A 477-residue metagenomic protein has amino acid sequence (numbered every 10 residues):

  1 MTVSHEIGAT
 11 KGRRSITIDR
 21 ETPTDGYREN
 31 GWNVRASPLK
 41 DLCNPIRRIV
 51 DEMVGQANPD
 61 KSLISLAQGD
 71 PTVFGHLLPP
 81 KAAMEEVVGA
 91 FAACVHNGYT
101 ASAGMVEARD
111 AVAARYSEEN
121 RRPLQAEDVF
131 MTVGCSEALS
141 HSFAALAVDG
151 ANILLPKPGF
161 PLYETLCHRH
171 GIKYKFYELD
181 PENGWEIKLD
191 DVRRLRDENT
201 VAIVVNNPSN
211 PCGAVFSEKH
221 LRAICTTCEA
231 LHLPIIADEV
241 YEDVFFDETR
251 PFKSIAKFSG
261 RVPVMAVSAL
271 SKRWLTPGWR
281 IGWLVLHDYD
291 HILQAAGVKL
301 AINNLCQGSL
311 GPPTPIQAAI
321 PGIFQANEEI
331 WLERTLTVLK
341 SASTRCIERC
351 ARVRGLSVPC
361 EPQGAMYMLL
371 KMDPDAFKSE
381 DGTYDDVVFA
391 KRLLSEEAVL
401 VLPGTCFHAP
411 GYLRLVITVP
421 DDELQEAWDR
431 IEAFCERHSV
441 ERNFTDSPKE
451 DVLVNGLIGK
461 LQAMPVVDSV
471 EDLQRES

Functional and structural regions predicted by a protein language model:
T2-S4, T10-K11, A114, E118 (+2 more regions): PLP-dependent enzyme catalytic core of the Aspartate aminotransferase-like
S4-G8, G12, I18-T24, K257-K340 (+2 more regions): Conserved core segment of the aminotransferase class I/II
R14-G134, H141, G311, I323-E329 (+1 more regions): N-terminal small-domain helix-loop-helix segment of the aminotransferase-like
I49, L66, V112, V129 (+13 more regions): Generic structural signal for small/hydrophobic residues in well-ordered secondary structure, especially within
L63-S65, V267, S357-Q363, T405-C406: Short beta-strand
A92-T226, D243-F258, M265, L424 (+1 more regions): Conserved core of the PLP fold type I
H170, A230-L231, V262, V353 (+2 more regions): Helix C-cap/helix->beta junction micro-motif
P321, L336-I347, V358-D375, G411: Conserved glycine-rich beta-strand-loop-beta hairpin in the small C-terminal domain of fold type I
